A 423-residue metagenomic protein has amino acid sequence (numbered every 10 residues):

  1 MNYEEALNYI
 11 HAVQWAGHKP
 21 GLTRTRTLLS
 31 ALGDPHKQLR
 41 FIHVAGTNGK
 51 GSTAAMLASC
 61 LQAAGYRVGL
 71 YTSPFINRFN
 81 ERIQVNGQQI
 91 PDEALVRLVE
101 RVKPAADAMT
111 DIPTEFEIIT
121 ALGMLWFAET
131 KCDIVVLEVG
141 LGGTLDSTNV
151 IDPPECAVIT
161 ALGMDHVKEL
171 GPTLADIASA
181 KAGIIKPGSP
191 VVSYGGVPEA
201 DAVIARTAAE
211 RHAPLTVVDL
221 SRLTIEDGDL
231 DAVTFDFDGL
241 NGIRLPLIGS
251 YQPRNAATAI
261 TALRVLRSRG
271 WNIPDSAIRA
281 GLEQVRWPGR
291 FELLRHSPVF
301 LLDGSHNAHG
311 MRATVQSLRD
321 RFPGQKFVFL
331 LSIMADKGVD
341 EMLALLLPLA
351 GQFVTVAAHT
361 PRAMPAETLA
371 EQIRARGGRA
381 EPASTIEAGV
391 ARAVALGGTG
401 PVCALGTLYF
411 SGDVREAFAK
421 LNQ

Functional and structural regions predicted by a protein language model:
M1-N48, S52-R67, I76-R78, E93 (+3 more regions): N-terminal leader/targeting and accessory segments in enzymes
H18, L22, R26-K37, A63-D152 (+2 more regions): ATP-dependent carboxylate-amine ligase catalytic core
Q38, I134-L137, L145-V158, L162-G163 (+3 more regions): Nucleotide phosphate-binding/pyrophosphate-handling subdomain across enzymes that bind or process nucleotide phosphates
T110, I118, K131-E138, P154-G239 (+2 more regions): Acidic, Mg2+-coordinating active-site environments of NTP-dependent enzymes
F127-D133, R269, D320-Q325, A393-P401: Glycine-rich phosphate-binding loop signature in dinucleotide/nucleotide-binding domains
G183-V191, R321-F327, L349-V354, G398: Short, surface-exposed connector motifs at secondary-structure boundaries
Y194-T216, L230-T234, V299-L302, A308 (+1 more regions): C-terminal helical cap/extension that packs against the catalytic core of soluble nucleotide-cofactor enzymes
T407: Active-site-proximal loop/hinge segments that shape catalytic or ion-binding/gating pockets
